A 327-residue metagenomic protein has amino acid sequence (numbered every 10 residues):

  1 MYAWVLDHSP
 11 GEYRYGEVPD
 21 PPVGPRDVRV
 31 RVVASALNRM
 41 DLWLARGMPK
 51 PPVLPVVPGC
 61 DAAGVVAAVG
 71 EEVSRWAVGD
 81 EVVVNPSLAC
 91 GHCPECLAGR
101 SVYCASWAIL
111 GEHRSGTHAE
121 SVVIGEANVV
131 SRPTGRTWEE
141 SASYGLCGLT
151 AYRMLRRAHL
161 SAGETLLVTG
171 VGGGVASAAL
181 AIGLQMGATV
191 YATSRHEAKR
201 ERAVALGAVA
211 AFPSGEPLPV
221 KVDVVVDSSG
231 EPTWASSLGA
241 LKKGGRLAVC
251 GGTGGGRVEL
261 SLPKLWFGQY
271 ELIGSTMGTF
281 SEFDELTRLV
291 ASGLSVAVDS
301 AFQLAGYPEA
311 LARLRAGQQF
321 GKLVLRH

Functional and structural regions predicted by a protein language model:
M1, F280-H327: C-terminal hydrophobic helical "lid"/dimerization subdomain of Rossmann-like NAD(P)H-dependent oxidoreductases
P19-A36, M48-L97, P133: Glycine-rich beta-strand-centered segment in the early N-terminal region that forms part of a ligand/cofactor-binding
R31, L88-G170: NAD(P)H dinucleotide-binding glycine-rich loop of Rossmann-like/cofactor-binding domains, especially the beta1-alpha1
R136-E216: Mid-domain Rossmann-like dinucleotide-binding core that forms the NAD(H)/NADP(H) cofactor-binding site
T189-Y191, E197-E271: Glycine-rich cofactor phosphate-binding loops and adjacent beta1-alpha1 units of small-molecule cofactor enzyme domains
K243-A248, E259-S300: Rossmann-fold dehydrogenase core element
